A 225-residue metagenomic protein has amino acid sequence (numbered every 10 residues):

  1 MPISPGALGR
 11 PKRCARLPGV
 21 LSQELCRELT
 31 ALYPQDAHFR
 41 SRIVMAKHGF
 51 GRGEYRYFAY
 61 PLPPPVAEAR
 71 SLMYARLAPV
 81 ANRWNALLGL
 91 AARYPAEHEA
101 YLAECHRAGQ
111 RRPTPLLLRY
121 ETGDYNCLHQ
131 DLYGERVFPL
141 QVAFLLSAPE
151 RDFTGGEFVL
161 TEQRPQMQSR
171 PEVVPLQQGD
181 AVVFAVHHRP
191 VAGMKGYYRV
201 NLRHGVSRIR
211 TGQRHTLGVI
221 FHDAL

Functional and structural regions predicted by a protein language model:
M1-P5: N- or domain-start disorder-to-order transition segments that initiate the globular core
G6-L102: Non-heme Fe(II)/2-oxoglutarate
S22, T122, T211-G212: Short strand-connecting beta-turns/loops that link adjacent beta-strands
Q110-T122: A short glycine-rich, His/Asp/Glu-containing loop-to-beta-strand
L116-L117, V142-F144, L217-F221: A structural signal for short, well-ordered beta-strand segments
R119-T122, G134-D152: Short, conserved beta-strand element in jelly-roll/cupin
N126-Y133: Histidine-centered catalytic micro-motifs
F138, P149, F153-L225: Catalytic core of Fe(II)/2-oxoglutarate
